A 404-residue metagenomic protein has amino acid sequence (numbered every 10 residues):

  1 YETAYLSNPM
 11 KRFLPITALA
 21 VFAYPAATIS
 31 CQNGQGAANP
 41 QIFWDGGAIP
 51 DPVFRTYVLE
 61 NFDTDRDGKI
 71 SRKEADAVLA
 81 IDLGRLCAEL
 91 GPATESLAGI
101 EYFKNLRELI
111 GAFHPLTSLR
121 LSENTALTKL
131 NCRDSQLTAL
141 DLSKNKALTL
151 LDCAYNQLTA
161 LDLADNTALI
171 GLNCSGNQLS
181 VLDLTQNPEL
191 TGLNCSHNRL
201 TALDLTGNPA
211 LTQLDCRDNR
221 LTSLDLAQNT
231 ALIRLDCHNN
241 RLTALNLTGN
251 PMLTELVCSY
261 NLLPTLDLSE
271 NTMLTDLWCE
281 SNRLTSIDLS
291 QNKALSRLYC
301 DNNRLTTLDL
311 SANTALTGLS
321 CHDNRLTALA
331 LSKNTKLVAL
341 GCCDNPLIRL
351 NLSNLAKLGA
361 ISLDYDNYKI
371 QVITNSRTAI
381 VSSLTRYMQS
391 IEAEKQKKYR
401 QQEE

Functional and structural regions predicted by a protein language model:
Y1-P9: Short, Lys/Arg-enriched N-terminal segments with co-localized hydrophobic residues within the first ~10-30 amino acids
K11-A23, A27-I110, E123-T125, T167 (+7 more regions): N-terminal capping/linker segments that flank leucine-rich repeat
A75-A77, Y102-L106, E123-T128, Q136 (+15 more regions): Leucine-rich repeat
I81-G84, L109-G111, T128-C132, L151-C153 (+10 more regions): Conserved hydrophobic beta-strand positions in leucine-rich repeat
L97-I100, L119, L140, L161 (+9 more regions): Canonical leucine-rich repeat
G111-N124, K129, R133-S135: Right-handed parallel beta-helix
H114, S135, N156, N177 (+9 more regions): Consensus "Asn ladder" position of solenoid repeat domains
S320-Y365: Ankyrin-repeat and related helical/solenoid repeat scaffolds used for protein-protein interactions
